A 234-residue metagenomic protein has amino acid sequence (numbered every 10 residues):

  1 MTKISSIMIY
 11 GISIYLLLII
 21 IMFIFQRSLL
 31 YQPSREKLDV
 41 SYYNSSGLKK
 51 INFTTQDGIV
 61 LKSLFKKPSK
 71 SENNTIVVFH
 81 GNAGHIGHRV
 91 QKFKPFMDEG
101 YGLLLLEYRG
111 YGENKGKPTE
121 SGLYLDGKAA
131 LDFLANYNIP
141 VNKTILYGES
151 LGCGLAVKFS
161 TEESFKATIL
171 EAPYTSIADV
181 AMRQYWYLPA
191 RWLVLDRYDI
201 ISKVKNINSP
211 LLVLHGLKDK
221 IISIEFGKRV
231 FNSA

Functional and structural regions predicted by a protein language model:
I7-T54: An N-terminal hydrophobic leader/cap segment in hydrolases
T55-F133, Y137, E149, C153-G154 (+1 more regions): Membrane-embedded segments
V77, L104, I169, L212-L214: Conserved hydrophobic packing residues within short motifs/helices of P-loop NTPase cores of ABC-family ATPases
K92, I200, S209, S223-N232: Short alpha-helix in the alpha/beta-hydrolase fold that links the catalytic acid
F133-Y137, V141-Y187: Primarily recognizes the serine-hydrolase "nucleophile elbow" in alpha/beta-hydrolase and SGNH/GDSL folds
P189-K203, N208-S209: Active-site nucleophile elbow and catalytic-triad environment of alpha/beta-hydrolase enzymes
N206-N208, V213-D219: Short beta-strand/loop motif that positions the catalytic acidic residue of the alpha/beta-hydrolase fold
